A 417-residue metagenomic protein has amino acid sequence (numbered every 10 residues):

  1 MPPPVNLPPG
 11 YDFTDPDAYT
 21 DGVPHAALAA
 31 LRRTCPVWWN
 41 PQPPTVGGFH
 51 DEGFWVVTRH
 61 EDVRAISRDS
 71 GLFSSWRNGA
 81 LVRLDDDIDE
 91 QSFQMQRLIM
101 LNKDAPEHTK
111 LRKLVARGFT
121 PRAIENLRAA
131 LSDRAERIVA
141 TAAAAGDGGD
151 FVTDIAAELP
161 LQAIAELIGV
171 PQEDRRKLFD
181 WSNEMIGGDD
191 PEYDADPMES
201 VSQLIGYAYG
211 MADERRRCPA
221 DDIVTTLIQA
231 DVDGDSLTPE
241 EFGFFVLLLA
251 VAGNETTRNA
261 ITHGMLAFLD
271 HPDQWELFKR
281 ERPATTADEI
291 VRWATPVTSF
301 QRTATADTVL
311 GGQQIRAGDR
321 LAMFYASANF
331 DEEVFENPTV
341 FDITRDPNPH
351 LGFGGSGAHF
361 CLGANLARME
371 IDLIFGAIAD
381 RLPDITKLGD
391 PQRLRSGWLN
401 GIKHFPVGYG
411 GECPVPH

Functional and structural regions predicted by a protein language model:
M1-H417: Cytochrome P450
